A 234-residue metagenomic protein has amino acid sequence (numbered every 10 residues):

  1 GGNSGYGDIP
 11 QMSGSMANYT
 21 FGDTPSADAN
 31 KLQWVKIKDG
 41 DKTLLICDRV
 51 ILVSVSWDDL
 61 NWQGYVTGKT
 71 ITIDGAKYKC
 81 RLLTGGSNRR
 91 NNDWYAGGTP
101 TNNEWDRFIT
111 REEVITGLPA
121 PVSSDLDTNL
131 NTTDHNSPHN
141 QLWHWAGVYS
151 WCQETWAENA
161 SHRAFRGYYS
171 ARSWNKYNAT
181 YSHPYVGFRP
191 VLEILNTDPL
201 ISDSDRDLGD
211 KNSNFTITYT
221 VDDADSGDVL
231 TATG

Functional and structural regions predicted by a protein language model:
G1-C47, V191: GGW-centered surface loops in extracellular recognition modules
S4, I51-V53, T72-N196: C-terminal, surface-exposed recognition/capping segments
I37, D210, Y219-G227: Extracellular acidic, Ser/Thr/Pro-rich low-complexity tracts
V50-T72: A short alpha-helix/helix-coil micro-patch that ends at or immediately precedes a cysteine
F188, I201, F215-I217, A232: Hydrophobic residues positioned within well-ordered beta-strands of beta-sheet architectures
T197-S204: Proline-enriched interdomain boundary motifs that mark the N-terminal boundary and often initiate the first structured
D207-S213: Short, solvent-exposed loop/linker segments at the N-terminal edge of repeated beta-sheet extracellular domains
G227-G234: Surface-exposed or secretory-pathway low-complexity segments enriched in glycine-proline and Ser/Thr/acidic residues
